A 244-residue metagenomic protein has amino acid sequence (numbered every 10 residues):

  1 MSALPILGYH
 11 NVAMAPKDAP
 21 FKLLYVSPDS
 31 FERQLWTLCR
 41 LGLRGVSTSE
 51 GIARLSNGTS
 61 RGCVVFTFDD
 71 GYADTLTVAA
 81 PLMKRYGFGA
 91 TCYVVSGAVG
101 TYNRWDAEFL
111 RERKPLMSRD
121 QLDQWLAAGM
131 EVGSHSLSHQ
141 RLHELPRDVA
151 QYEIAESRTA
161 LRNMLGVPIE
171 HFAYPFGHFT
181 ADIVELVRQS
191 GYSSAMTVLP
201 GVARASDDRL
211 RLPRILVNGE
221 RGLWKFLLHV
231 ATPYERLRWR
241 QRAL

Functional and structural regions predicted by a protein language model:
M1-T67, A73-T75, E144-L244: C-terminal active-site subregion of NodB/CE4 polysaccharide deacetylases
L7, N11-V12, E131-H139: Histidine-centered catalytic micro-motifs
C39, P81-G87, P115-S134, R188: Acidic (Asp/Glu)-rich catalytic clusters
T67-F68, G133: Generic enzyme active-site microenvironment
D70-D74, F109-L116: Active-site glycine- and acidic-residue-rich loops that bind and position anionic ligands or nucleotide-like cofactors
G87-F109: A short, conserved beta-to-alpha structural element at the edge of catalytic cores that scaffolds binding
Y102-R113, H139-R147: Surface-exposed cleft-lining segments at the edges of enzyme active sites
